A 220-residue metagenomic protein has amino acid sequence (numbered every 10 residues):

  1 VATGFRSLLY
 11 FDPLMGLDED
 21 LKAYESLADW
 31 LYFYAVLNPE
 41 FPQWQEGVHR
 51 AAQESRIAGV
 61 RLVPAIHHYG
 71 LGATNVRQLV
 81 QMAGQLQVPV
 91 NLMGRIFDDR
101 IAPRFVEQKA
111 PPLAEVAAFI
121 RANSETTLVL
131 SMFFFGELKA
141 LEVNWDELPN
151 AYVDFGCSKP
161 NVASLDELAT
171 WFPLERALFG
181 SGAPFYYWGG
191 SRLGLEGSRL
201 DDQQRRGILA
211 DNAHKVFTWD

Functional and structural regions predicted by a protein language model:
V1-A2, A35, V129: Structural recognition of the beta-strand scaffold that forms the well-ordered cores of secreted hydrolase catalytic
F5, L37-P39, F133, C157-S158 (+1 more regions): Active-site metal-binding loops of divalent metal-dependent hydrolases
S7, F11-D98: Active-site gating/metal-coordination segments in enzymes
L14-L21, A110-L113, G189-R192: Short, surface-exposed alpha-helical segments at coil->helix boundaries
F33, V60, A83, V153 (+3 more regions): Divalent metal-coordination and catalytic microenvironments
H49, L174-R176, G189-D220: Mid-to-C-terminal alpha-helical segments outside catalytic/metal-binding sites
A58-G59, G72-L178: Catalytic pocket-lining loop regions of alpha/beta-barrel enzymes, especially the amidohydrolase/enolase/GH5 lineages
L62-P64, S164, G182-A183: Charged, low-complexity C-terminal accessory regions
